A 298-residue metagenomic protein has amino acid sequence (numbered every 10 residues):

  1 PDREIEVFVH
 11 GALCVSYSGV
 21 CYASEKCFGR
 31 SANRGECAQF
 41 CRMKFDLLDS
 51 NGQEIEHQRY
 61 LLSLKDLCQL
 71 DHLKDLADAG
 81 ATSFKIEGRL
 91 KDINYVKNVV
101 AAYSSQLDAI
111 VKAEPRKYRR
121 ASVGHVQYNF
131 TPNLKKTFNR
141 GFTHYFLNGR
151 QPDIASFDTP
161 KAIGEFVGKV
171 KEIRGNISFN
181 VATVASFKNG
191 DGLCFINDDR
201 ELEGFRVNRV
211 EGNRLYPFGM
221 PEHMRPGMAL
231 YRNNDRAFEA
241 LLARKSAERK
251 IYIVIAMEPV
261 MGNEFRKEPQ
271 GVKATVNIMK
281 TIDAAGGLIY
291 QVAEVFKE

Functional and structural regions predicted by a protein language model:
P1-E298: Surface-exposed amphipathic alpha-helical tracts and adjacent flexible/coil segments at the periphery of soluble enzymes
